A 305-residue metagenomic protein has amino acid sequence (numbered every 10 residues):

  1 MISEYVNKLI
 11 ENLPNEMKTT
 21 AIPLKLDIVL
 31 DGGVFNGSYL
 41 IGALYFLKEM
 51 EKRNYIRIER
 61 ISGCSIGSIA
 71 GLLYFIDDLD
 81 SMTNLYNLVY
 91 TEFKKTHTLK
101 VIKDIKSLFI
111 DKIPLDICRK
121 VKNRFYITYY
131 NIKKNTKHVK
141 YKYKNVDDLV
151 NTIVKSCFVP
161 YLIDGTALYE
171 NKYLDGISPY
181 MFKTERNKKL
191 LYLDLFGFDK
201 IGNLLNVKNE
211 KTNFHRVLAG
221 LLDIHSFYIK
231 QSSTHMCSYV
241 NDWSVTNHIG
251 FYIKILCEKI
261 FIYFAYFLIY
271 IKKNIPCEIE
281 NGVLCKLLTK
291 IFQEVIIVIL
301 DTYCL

Functional and structural regions predicted by a protein language model:
M1-I61, L72-L305: Patatin-like phospholipase
S62-G63, G67: Gly/Ala-rich beta-loop-alpha elbow adjacent to hydrolase catalytic centers
